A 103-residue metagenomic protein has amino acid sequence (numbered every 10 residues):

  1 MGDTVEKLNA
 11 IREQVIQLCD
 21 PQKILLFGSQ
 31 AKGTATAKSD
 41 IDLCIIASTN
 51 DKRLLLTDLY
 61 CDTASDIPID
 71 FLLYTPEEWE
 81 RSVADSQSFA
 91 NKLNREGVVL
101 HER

Functional and structural regions predicted by a protein language model:
M1-K23, K32-A37, A47-R103: Catalytic core of pol beta-like nucleotidyltransferases
F27-S29: Glycine-rich beta-strand-to-loop/alpha-helix junction loops that act as flexible
